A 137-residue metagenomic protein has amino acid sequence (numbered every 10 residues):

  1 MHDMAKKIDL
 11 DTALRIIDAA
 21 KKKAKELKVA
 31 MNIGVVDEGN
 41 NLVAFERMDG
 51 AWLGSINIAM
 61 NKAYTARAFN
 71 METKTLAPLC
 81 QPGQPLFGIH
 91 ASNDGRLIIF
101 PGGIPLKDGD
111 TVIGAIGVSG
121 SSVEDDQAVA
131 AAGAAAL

Functional and structural regions predicted by a protein language model:
M1-L137: Flexible, solvent-exposed loop/hinge segments and secondary-structure transition points
